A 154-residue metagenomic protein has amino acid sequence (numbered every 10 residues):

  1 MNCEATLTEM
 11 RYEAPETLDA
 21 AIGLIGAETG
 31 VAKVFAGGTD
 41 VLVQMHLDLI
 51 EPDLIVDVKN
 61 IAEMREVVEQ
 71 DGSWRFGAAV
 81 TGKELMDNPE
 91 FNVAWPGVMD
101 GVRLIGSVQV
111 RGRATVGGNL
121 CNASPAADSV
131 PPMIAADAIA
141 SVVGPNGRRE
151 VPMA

Functional and structural regions predicted by a protein language model:
M1-A154: C-terminal structural segment of proteins
